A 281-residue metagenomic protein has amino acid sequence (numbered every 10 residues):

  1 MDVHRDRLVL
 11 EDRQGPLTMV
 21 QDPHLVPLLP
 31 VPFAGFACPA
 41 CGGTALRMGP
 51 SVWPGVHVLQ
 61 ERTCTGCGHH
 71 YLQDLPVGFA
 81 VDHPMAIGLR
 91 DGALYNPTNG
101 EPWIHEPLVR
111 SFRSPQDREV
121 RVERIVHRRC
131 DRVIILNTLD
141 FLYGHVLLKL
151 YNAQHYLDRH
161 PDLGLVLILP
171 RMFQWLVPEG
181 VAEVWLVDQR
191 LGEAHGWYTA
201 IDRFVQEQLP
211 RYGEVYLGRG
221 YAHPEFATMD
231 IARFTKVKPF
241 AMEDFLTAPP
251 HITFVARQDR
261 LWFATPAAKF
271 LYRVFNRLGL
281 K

Functional and structural regions predicted by a protein language model:
M1-K281: N-terminal targeting/anchoring "stem" of glycan-biosynthesis enzymes
